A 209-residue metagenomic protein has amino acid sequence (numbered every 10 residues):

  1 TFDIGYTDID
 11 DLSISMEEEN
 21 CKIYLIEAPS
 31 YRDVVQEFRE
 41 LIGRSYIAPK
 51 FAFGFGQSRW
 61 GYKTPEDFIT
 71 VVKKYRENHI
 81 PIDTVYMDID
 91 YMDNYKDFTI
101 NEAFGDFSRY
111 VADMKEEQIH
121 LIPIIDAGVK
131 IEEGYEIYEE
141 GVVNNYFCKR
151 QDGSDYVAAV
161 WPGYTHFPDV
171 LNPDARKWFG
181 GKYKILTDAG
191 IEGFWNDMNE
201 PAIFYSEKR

Functional and structural regions predicted by a protein language model:
T1-R209: Catalytic-domain carbohydrate-binding cleft regions of carbohydrate-active enzymes
